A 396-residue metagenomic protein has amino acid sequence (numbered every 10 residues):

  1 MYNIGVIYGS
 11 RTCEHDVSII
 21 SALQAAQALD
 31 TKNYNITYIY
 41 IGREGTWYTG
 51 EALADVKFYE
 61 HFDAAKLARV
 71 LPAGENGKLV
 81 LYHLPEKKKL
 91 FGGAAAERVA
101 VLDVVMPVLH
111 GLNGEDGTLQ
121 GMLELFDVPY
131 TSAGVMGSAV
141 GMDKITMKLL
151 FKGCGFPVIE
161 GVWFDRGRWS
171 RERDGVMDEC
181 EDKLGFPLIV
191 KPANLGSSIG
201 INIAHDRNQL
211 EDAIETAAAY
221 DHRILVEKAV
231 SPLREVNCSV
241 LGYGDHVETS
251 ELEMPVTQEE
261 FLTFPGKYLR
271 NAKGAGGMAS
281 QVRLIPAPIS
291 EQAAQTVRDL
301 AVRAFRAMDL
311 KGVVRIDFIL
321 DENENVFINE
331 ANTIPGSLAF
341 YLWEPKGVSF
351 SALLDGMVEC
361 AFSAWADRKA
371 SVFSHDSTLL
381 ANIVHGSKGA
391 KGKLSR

Functional and structural regions predicted by a protein language model:
M1-M136, V140-M142, T146, G153 (+3 more regions): ATP-binding N-terminal substructure of ATP-dependent carboxylate-amine bond-forming enzymes
Y2, Y8-R11, K152, S170 (+1 more regions): ATP-dependent carboxylate activation and anion-phosphoryl transfer catalytic cores that bind Mg-ATP to form
S18, V158-W163, P187-E215, E235-N237: Glycine-rich phosphate-binding loop of ATP-grasp-fold ATP-dependent ligases
I36, P129-Y130, V158, L188 (+1 more regions): Hydrophobic beta-strand scaffold residues
H110-G111, S198, P255-Q258, N332-E344: Glycine-rich phosphate/pyrophosphate-binding beta-alpha loops
F151-K152, C180-I201, H222-L233: ATP-grasp fold ATP-binding core
N202-G277, L284, P288-Q292, L320 (+1 more regions): Phosphate-binding site of ATP-dependent enzymes
